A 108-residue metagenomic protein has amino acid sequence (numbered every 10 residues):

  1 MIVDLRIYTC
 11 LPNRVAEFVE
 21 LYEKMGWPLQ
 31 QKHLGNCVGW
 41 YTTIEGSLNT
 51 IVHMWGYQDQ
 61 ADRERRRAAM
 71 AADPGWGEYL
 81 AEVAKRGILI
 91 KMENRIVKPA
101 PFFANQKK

Functional and structural regions predicted by a protein language model:
M1-K108: Short S/T/G/P-rich N-terminal loop/turn motif that feeds into the first structured element of a domain
